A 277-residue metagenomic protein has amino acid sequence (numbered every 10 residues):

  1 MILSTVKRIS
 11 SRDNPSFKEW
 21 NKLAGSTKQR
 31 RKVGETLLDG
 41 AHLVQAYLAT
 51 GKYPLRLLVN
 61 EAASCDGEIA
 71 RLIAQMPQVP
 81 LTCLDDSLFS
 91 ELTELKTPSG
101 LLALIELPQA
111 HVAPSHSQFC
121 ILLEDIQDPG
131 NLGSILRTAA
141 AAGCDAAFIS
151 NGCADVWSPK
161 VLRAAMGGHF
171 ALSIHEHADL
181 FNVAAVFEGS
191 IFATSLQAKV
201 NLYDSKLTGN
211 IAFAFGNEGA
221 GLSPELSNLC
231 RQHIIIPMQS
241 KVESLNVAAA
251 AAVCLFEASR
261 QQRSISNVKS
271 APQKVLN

Functional and structural regions predicted by a protein language model:
M1-G67, C153-A154: Boundary-proximal intrinsically disordered activation/regulatory segments immediately upstream of a helical core
G34, L123-Q127, I235-E243: Short pre-catalytic strand/loop immediately N-terminal to key active-site residues, enriched for Gly-Thr
G40, D128-I135, L245-A250: Amphipathic alpha-helical repeat scaffolds
A49, T82, L104-K199: RNA substrate-binding interface of SAM-dependent RNA methyltransferases
G67-P77, L226: Short, aromatic/basic amphipathic alpha-helical patches
I73, Q78-L102: Glycine/small-residue-rich loop that forms an oxyanion/phosphate-binding "nest" at active or ligand-binding sites
A103, T138-A142, C153-F170, P224-N277: Structured adenosyl-cofactor binding patch, chiefly the S-adenosyl-L-methionine
F192-V242: Active-site/ligand-binding-proximal alpha/beta "capping" segment
